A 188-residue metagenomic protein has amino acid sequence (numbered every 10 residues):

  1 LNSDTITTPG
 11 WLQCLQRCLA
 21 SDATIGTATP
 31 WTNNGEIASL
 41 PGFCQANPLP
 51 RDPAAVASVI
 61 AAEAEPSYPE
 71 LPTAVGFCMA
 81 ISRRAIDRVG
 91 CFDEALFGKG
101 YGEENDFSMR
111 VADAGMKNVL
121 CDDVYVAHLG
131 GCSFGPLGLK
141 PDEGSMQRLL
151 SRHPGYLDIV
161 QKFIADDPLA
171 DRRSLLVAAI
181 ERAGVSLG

Functional and structural regions predicted by a protein language model:
L1-S3: Catalytic metal- and UDP-sugar-binding loop of GT-A-like glycosyltransferases, i.e., residues flanking the conserved
T5-A46, L96: Conserved donor NDP-sugar-binding/catalytic core segment of glycosyltransferases
G10-Q16, E70-G90, A95-A127: A short, conserved alpha-helix in the catalytic core of glycosyltransferases
D22, V89, H153: Acidic-histidine catalytic/liganding microenvironments
N34, Q45-R84: A recurrent flexible, glycine/aromatic-enriched loop bordering the glycosyltransferase active site that acts as
C44-N47, L137-L139: Short, hinge-like loop/turn segments at secondary-structure boundaries
N105-V185: Active-site-adjacent helix/loop segment of glycosyltransferases that harbors family-specific signature motifs
